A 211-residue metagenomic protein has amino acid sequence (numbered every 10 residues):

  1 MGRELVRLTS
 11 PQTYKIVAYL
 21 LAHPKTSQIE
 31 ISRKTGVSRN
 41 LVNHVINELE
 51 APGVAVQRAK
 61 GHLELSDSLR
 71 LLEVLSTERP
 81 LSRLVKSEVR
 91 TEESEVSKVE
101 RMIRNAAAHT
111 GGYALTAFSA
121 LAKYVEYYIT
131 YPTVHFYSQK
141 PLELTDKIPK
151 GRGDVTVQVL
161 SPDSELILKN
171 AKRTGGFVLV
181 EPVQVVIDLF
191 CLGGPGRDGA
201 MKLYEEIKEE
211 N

Functional and structural regions predicted by a protein language model:
R3-T13, S27, K60-P80: Short, cationic-aromatic polyanion-contact patches
K15-H23: Short amphipathic alpha-helical elements of helix-turn-helix/winged-helix folds
P24-K34: Short acidic, hydrophobic short linear motifs in intrinsically disordered regions
E50-K60: A short, conserved structural fragment
R83-D163: Short gly/ser-rich loop at a beta-strand->alpha-helix junction or flexible surface loop bordering the NTP-binding
K140, L144-N211: Hydrophobic alpha-helical interaction segments
